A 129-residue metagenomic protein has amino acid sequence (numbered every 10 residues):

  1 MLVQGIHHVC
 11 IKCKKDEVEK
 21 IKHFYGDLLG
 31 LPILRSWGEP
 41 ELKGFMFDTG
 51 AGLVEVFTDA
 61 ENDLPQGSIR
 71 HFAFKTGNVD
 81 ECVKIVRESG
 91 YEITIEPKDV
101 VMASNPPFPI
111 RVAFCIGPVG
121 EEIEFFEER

Functional and structural regions predicted by a protein language model:
M1-K22, R70-F72, R129: N-terminal beta-strand motif that seeds the catalytic metal site of vicinal oxygen chelate
M1-L2, S89-R129: Vicinal oxygen chelate
Q4-G5, L64-I69, P106-P107: Short glycine-enriched loop/turn motifs at secondary-structure junctions
C10-V54: Core segments of cupin and vicinal oxygen chelate
K12, A73-G77, I116: Short hydrophobic/aromatic beta-strand micro-patches that form the beta-sheet surface supporting nucleotide- or nucleic
E19, V79-I85: Short amphipathic alpha-helices within nucleic acid-binding modules
K43-F45, R70, P109-A113: Short beta-strand micro-motifs in enzyme catalytic cores
D59-T76: Helix-adjacent hinge/juxtasegments
